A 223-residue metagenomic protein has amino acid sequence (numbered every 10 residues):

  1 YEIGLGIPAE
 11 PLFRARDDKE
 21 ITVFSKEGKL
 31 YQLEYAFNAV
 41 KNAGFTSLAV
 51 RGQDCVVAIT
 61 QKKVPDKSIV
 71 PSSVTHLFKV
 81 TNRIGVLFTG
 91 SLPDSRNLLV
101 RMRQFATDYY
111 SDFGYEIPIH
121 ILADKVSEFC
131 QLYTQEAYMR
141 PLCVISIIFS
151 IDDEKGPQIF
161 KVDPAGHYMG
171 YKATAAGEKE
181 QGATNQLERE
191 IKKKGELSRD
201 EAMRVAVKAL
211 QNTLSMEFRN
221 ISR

Functional and structural regions predicted by a protein language model:
Y1, G6-L12: Short, small-residue-biased leader/transition segments that mark boundaries at the very start of proteins
F13-R223: Long, low-complexity N-terminal extensions
